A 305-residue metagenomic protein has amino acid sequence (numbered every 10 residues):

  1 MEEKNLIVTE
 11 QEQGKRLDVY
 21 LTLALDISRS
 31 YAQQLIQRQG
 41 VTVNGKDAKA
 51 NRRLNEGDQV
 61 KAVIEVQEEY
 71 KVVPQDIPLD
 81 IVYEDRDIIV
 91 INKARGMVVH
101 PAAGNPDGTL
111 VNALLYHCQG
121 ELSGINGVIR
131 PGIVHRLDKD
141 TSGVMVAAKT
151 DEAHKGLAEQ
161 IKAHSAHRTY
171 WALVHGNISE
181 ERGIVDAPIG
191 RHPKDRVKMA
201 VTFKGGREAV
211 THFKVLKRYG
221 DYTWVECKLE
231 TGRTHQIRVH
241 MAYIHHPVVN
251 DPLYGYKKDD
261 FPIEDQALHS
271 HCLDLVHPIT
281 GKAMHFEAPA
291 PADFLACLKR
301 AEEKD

Functional and structural regions predicted by a protein language model:
M1-I184, P188, L295-A301: RNA pseudouridine synthases
K49-R53, E226, D265: Short, surface-exposed secondary-structure edge patches
I81, V174, H212-V215, V248: Conserved hydrophobic positions within beta-strands
I91, V239, N250: Active-site flanking residues adjacent to catalytic metal/cofactor-binding acidic residues
G127-E159, H167, W171, G190-I244 (+1 more regions): The conserved catalytic core of RNA pseudouridine synthases
A158, V248-D251: Catalytic Cys-His active-site segments of thiol-dependent hydrolases/isopeptidases
N250-P262: Short, surface-exposed loop/helix-turn segments at secondary-structure junctions that function as lids/hinges flanking
P262-S270: Active-site-adjacent capping/gating segments
